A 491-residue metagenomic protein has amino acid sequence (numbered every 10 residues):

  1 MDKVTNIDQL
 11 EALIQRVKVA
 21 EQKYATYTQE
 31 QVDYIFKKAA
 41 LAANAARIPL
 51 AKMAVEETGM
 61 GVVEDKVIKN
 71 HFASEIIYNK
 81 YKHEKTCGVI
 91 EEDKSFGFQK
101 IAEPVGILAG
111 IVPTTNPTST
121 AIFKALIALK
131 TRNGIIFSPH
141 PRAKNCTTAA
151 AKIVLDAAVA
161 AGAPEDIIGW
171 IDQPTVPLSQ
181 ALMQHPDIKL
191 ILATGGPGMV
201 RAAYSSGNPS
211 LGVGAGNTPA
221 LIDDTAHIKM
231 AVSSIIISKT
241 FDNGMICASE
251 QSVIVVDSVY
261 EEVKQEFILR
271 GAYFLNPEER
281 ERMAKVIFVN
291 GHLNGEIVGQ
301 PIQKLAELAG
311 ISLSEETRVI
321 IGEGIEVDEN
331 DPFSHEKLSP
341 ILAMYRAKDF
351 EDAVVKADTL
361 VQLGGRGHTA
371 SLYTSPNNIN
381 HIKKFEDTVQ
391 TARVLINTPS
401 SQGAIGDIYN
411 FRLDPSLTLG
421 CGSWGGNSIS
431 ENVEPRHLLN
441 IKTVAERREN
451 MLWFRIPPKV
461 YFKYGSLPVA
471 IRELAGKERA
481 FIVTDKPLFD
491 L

Functional and structural regions predicted by a protein language model:
M1-Q99, I127, L269: N-terminal Rossmann-like NAD(P)+-binding subdomain of aldehyde/semialdehyde dehydrogenases
V4-I7, I122, V200-D328: ALDH superfamily catalytic-core signature
A25, I311-M451: Conserved C-terminal structural/oligomerization subdomain of aldehyde/semialdehyde dehydrogenase
C87-M230: Rossmann-like NAD(P) dinucleotide-binding subdomain of oxidoreductase/dehydrogenase enzymes
R132, I191, G216, V256 (+4 more regions): Residue-level signal for inorganic ion chemistry
W170-Q173, E323, M344-K348, V460-L467: Short acidic-hydrophobic, aromatic-tinged amphipathic segments that line or gate anion-handling sites
E262, N378-I382, K486-L491: Short, charged/polar "capping" segments at the starts of alpha-helices and the immediately preceding loops
M451-L491: ATP/NTP phosphate-donor binding region
